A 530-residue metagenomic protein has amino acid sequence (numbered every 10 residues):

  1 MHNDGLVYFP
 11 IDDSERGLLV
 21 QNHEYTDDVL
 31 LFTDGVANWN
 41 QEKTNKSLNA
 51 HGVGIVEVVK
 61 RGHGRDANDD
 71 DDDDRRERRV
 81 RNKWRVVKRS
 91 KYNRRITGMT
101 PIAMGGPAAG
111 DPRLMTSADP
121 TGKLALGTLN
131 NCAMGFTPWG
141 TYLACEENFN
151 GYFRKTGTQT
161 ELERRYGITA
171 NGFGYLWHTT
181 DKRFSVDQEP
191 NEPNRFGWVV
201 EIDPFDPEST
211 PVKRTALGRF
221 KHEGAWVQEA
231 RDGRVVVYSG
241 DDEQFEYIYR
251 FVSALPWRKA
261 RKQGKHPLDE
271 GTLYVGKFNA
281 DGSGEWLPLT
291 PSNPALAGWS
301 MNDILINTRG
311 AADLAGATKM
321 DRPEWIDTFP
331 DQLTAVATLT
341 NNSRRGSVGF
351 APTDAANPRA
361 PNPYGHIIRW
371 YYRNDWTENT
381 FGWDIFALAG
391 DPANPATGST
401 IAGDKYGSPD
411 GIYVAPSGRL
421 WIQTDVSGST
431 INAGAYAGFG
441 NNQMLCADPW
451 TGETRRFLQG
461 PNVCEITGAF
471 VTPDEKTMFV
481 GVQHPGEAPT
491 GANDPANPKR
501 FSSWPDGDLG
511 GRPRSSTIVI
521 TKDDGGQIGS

Functional and structural regions predicted by a protein language model:
M1-S530: Conserved small-residue
